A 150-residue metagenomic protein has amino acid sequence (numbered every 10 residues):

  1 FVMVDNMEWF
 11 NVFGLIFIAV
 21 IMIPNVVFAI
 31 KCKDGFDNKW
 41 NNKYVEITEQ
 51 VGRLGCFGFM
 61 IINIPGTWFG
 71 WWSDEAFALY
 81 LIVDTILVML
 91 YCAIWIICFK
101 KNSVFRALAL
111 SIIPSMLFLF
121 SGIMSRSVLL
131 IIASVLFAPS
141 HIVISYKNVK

Functional and structural regions predicted by a protein language model:
F1-M3: N-terminal amphipathic/basic-hydrophobic helices that include classical n-h-c signal peptides and signal-anchor
D5-F28: N-terminal signal-anchor transmembrane alpha helix
F13-A19, D74-T85, R106-A109: Structural signature of hydrophobic alpha-helical transmembrane segments
V26-Y44: Membrane-interface helix-loop junction between the first two transmembrane segments
W40-A78: Membrane-helix boundary elements
F59-G70, L90-C98, S121: Membrane-helix exit/interface motif
T67-Y80, L110-L119, P139-K150: Alpha-helical membrane-embedding segments and immediately adjacent membrane-interface amphipathic helices
V83-W95, S103-R126, I132-H141: Hydrophobic alpha-helical membrane segments
